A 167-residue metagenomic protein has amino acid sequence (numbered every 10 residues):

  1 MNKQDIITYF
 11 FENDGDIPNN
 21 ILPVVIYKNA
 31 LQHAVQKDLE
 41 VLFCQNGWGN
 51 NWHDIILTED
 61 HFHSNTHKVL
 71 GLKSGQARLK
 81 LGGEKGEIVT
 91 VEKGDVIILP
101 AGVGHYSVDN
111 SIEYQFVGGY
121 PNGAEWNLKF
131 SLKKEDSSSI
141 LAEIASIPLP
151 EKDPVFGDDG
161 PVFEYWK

Functional and structural regions predicted by a protein language model:
M1-H61, F156, V162-K167: A short, N-terminal "cap"/entry segment at the start of jelly-roll beta-barrel domains of the cupin/DSBH fold
I17, H61-H63, V69-G71, V89 (+1 more regions): Short, conserved, surface-exposed binding loops centered on an aromatic residue
H63-K80, I98: Short, conserved beta-strand element in jelly-roll/cupin
K80-G82, V108: A generic structural motif
G83, E87-T90: Mid-length scaffold segments of soluble, non-membrane domains
V91-S111, Y120: Conserved metal-binding segment of the jelly-roll/cupin
V108-K167: Double-stranded beta-helix
